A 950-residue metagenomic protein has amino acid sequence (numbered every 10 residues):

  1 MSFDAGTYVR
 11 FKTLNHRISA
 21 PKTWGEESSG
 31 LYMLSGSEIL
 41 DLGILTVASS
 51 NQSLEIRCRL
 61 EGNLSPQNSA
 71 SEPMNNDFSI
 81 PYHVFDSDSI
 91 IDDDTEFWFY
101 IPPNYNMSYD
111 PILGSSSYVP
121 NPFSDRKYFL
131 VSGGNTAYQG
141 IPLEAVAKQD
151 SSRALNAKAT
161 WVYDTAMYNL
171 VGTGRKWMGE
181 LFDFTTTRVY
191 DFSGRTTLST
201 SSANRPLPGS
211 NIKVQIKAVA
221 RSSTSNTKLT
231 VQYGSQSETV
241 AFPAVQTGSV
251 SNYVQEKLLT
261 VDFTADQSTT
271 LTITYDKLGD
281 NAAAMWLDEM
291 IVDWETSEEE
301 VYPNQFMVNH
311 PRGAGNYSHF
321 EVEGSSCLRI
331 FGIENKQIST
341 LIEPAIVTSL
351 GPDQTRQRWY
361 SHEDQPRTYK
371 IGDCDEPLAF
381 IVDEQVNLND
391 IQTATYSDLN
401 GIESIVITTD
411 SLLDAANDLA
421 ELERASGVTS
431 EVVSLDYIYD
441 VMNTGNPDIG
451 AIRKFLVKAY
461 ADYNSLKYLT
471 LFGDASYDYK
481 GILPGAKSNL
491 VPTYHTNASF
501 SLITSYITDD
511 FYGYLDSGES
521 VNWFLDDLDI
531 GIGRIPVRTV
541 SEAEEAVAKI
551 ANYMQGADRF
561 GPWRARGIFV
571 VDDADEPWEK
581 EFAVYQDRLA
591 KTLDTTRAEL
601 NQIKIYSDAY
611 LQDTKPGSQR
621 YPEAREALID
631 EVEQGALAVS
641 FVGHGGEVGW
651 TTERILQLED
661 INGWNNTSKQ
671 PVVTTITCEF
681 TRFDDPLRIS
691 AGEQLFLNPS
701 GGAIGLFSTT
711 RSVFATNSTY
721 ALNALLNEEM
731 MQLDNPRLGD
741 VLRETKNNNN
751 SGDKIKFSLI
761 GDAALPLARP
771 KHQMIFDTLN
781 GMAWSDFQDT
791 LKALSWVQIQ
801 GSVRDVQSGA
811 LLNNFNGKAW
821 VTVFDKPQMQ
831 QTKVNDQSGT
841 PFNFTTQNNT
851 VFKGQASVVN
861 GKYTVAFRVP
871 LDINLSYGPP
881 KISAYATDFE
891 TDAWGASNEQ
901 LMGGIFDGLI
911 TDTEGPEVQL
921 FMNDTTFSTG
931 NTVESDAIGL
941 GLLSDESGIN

Functional and structural regions predicted by a protein language model:
M1-Q855, V859-R868, S876-G878, S883-F906 (+1 more regions): Cysteine-dependent hydrolase recognition
F889-L940, S944-E946: Short, compositionally biased serine/threonine- and acidic-rich segments at solvent-exposed termini, linkers, or domain
